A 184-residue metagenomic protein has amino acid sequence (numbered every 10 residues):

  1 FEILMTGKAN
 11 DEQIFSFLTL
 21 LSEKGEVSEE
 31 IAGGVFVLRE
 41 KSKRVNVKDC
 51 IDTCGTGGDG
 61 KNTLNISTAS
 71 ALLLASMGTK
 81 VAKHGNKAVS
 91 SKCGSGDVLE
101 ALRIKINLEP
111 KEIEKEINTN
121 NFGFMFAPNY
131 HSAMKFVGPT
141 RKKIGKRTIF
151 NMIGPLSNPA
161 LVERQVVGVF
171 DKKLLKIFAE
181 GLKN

Functional and structural regions predicted by a protein language model:
F1-T63, A75-M77, V81: Acidic, glycine/proline-rich low-complexity segments that act as flexible tails and inter-domain linkers
E2, C50-T53, V89, T140 (+2 more regions): Short, flexible coil/turn micro-motifs enriched in small/turn-prone residues
I3-T6, L20-E26, K92-C93, V98-L102 (+2 more regions): Short, structured segments at the rim of ligand-binding sites
K8-F15, G25-A32, L64, T68 (+6 more regions): Electropositive phosphate-/nucleotide-binding environments in soluble metabolic enzymes
E40-K43, T63, G78, E100-N107 (+1 more regions): Glycine-rich anion-binding loops and their surrounding alpha/beta cores
G55, D59-E116: A generic, well-ordered mixed alpha/beta core segment in the N-terminal half of proteins
